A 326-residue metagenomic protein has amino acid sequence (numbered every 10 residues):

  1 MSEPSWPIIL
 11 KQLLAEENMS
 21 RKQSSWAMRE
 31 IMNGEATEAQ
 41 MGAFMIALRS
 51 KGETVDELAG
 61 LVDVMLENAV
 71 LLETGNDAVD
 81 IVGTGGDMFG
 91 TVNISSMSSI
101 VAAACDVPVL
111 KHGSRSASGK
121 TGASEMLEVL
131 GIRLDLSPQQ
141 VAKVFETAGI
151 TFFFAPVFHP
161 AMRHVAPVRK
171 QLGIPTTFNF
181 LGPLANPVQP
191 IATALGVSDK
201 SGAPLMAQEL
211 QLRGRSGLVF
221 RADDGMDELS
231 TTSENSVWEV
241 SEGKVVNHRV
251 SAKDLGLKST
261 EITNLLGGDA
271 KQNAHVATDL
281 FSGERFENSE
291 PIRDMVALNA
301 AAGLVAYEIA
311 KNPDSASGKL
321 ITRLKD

Functional and structural regions predicted by a protein language model:
S2-A15, V79-T84, L110: N-terminal small/glycine-rich loop or linker at the start of catalytic domains across soluble metabolic enzymes
S2-P4, K11-E57, L66-T74, M295 (+2 more regions): N-terminal glycine-rich anion-binding loops that anchor highly charged ligand groups
S2-S5, Q12, N18-M19, D63 (+5 more regions): Glycine-rich anion-binding loops and their surrounding alpha/beta cores
Q40-M41, V109-H112, V219-F220: Short beta-strand segments at enzyme active-site cores
F44, G86, L127, G182: Residue-level signature of catalytic and energy-coupling elements of molecular machines, predominantly ATP/GTP-dependent
M45, V92-A148: A glycine-rich phosphate/pyrophosphate-binding beta-strand-loop-alpha-helix module
G52-G113: Active-site cofactor/substrate anionic-group-binding motifs, chiefly glycine- and Lys/Arg-rich phosphate-binding loops
G83-M88, G113-G119, F158, D223-D224: Acidic, glycine-rich active-site loops and adjacent beta-strand->loop/helix elements that engage anionic groups
